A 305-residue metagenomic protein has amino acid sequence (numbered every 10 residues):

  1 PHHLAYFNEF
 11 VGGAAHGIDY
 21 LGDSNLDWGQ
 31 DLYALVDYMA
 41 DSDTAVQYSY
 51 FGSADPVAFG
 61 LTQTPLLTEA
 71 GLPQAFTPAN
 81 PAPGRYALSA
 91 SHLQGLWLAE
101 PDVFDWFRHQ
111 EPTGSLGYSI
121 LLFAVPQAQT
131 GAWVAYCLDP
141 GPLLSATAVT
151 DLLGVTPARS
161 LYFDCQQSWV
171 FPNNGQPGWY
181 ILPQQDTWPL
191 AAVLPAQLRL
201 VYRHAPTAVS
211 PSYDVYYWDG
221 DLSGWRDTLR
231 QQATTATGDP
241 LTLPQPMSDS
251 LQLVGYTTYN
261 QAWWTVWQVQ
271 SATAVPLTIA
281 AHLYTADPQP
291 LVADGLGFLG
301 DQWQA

Functional and structural regions predicted by a protein language model:
A5-Y6, A14: Eukaryote-biased activation of long, low-complexity terminal tails and linkers
V11-A305: C-terminal luminal/periplasmic domains and tails of membrane-associated envelope-modifying transferases
